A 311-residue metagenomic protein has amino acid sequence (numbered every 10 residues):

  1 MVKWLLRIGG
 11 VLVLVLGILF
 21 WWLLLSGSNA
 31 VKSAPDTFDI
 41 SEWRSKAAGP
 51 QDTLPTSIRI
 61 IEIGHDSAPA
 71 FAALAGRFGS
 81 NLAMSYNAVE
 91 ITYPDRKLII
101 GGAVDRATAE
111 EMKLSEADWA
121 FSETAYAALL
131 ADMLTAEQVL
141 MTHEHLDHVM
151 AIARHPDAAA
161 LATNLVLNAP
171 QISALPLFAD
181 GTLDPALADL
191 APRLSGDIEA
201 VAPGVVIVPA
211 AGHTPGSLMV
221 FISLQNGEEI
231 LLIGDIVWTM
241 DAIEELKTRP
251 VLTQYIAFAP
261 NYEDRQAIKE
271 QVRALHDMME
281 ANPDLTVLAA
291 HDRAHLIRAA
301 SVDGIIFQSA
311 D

Functional and structural regions predicted by a protein language model:
M1-G17: N-terminal Sec-pathway targeting helices
R7, A120-A127, E228-E229, I233-D311: Cap/insert and terminal regions of metallo-dependent hydrolase folds
V15-T37: Membrane-interface motif at the C-terminal end of an N-terminal transmembrane signal
R44-G49, T124-L134, A159-P209, I256-D284: Metallo-beta-lactamase
D66-Q138: Pre-active-site segment of Zn-dependent metallo-hydrolases
G102-V104, E144, H213, G234-I236 (+1 more regions): Active-site metal-binding loops of divalent metal-dependent hydrolases
A136-D147: Metallo-beta-lactamase
M150-A160, R298-V302: Metal-dependent catalytic neighborhoods of phosphoester/phosphodiester hydrolases
